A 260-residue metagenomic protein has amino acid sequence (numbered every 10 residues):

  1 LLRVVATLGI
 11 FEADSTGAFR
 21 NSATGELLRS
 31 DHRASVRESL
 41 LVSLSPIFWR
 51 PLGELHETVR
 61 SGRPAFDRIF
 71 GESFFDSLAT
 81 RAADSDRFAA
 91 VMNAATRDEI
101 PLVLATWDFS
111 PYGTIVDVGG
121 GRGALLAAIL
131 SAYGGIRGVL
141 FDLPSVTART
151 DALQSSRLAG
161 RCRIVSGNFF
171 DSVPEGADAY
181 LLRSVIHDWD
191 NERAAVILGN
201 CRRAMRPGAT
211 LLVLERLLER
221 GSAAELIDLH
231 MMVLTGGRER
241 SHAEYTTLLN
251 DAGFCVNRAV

Functional and structural regions predicted by a protein language model:
L1-A13, T24, A105, F109-V260: Alpha-helical subdomain
L1-G113: Conserved Class I S-adenosyl-L-methionine-dependent methyltransferase catalytic core
